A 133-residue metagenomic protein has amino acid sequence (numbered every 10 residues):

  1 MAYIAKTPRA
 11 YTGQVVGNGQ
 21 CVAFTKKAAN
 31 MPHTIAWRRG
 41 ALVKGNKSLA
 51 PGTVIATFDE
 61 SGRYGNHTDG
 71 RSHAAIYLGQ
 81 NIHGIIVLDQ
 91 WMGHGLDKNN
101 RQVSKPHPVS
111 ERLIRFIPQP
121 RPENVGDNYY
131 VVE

Functional and structural regions predicted by a protein language model:
M1-A74, G79-Q80: Secreted/periplasmic proteins that engage bacterial cell-wall peptidoglycan
Y3-G13, L78-E133: Aromatic- and glycine-rich peptidoglycan recognition patches
